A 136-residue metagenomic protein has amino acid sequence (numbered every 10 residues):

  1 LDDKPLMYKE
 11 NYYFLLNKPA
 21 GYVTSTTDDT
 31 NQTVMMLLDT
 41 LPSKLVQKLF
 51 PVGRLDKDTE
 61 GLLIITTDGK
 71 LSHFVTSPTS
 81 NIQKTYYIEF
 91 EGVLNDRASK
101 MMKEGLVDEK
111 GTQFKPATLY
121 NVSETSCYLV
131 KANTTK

Functional and structural regions predicted by a protein language model:
L1-K136: Basic, flexible Lys/Arg- and Gly-enriched helix-loop patches that mediate nucleic-acid binding at interfaces with rRNA
